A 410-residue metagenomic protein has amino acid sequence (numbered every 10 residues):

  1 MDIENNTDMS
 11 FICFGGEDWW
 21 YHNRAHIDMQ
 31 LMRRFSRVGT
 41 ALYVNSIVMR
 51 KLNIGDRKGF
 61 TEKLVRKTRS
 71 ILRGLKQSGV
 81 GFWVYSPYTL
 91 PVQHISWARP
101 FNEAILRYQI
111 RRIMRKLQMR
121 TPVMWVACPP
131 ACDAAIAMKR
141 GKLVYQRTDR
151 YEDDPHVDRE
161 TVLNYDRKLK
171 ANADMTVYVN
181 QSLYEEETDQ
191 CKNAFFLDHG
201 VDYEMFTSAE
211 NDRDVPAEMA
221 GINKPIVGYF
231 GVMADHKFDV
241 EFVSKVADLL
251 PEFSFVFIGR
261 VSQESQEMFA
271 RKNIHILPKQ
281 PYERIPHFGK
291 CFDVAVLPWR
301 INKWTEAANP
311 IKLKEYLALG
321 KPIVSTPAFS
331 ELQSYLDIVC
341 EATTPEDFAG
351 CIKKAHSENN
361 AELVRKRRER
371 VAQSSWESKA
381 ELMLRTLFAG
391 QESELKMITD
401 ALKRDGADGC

Functional and structural regions predicted by a protein language model:
H22, H26, E283, H287-F288 (+2 more regions): Nucleotide-sugar-dependent
L31, Y108-R115, D158-T176: Membrane-proximal helix-turn-helix segments that form the acceptor-binding/catalytic region of lipid-linked
A173-A194, Q333: A short, active-site helix/loop in glycosyltransferases that binds the activated sugar's phosphate group
S182, L197-A209: Carbohydrate-associated surface elements
M219-K237: Conserved donor-binding/catalytic core segment of Leloir-type glycosyltransferases
G259, E264-G289: Nucleotide-activated donor-binding/catalytic signature segment of Leloir-type glycosyltransferases, i.e., the conserved
D337-E346, K353-N359: Conserved acidic donor-binding segment of nucleotide-sugar-dependent glycosyltransferases
N360-A389, S393-L395: A charged, aromatic-enriched C-terminal amphipathic alpha-helix characteristic of glycosyltransferases across folds
